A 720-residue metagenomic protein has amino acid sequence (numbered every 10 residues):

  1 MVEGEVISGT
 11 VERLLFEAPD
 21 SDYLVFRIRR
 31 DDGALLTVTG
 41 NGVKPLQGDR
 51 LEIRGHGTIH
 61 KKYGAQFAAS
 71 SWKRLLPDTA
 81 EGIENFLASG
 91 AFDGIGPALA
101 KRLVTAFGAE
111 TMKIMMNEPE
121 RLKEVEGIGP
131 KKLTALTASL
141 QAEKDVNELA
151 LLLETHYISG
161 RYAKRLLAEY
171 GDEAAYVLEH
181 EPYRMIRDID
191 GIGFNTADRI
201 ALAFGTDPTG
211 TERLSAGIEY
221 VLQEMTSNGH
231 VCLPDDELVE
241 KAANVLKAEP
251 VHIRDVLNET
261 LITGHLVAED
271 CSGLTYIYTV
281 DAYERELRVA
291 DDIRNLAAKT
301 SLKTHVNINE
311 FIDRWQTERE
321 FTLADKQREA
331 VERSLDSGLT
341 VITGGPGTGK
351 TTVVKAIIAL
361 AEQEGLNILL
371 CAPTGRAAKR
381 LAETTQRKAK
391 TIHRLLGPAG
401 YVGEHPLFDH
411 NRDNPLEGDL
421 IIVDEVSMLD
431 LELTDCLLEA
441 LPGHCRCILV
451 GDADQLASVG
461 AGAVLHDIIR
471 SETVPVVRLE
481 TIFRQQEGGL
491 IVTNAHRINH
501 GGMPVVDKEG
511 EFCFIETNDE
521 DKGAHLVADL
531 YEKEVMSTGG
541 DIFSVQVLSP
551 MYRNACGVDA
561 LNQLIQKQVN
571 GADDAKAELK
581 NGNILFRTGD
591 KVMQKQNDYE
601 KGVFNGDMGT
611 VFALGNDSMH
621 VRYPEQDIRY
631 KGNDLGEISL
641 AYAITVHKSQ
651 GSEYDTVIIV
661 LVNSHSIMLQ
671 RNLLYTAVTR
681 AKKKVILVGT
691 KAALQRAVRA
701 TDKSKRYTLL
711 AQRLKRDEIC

Functional and structural regions predicted by a protein language model:
M1-N307: Accessory, non-ATPase domains that flank or precede helicase/AAA+ motor cores in DNA-metabolism machines
G48-R50, G589, G606: Loop/turn positions that initiate beta-strands
N244, V251, V267-L420, I469 (+3 more regions): ASCE P-loop NTPase motor cores of helicases and related translocases
N367, E417-I421, H444-I448, K684: Loop/turn-to-beta-strand initiation segments
H405-D419, D430, L438-C445, S649: Short basic/glycine-enriched coil/helix segment immediately N-terminal to the Walker B
E425, G451: Walker B catalytic acidic pair
A453-K601: Conserved helicase motor core of P-loop NTPases
H500, D607-C720: C-terminal accessory regions
